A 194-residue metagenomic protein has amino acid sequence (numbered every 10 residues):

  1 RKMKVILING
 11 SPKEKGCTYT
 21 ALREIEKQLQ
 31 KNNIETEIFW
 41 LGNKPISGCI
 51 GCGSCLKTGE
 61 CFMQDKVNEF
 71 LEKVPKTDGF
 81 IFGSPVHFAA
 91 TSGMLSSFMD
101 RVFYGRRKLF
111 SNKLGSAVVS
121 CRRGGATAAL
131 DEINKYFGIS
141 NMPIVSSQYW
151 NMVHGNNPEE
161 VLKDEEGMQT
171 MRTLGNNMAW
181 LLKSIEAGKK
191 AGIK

Functional and structural regions predicted by a protein language model:
K4-N32: N-terminal beta1-alpha1 ligand-phosphate binding loop
E26, K31, E69, P143-K194: Glycine-rich phosphate/pyrophosphate-binding loop and the adjoining helix
E37-W40, S146: A structural preference for short, hydrophobic beta-strand core positions in alpha/beta folds
L41-C61, N156-V161: N-terminal beta-loop-helix "entrance" segment that forms/cooperates in small-molecule cofactor or anionic ligand
T58-Y149: Helix-loop-strand module that forms the ligand-binding subsite of alpha/beta enzymes
